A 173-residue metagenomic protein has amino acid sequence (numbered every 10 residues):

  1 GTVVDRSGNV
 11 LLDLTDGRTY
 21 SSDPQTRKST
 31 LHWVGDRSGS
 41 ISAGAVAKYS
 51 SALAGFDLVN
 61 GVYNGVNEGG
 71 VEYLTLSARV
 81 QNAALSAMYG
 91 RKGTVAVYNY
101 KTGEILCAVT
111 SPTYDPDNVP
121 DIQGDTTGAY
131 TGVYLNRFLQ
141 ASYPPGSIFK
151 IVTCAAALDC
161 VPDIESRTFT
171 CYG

Functional and structural regions predicted by a protein language model:
G1-T94, A108-S142: Extracytoplasmic/periplasmic proteins that interact with beta-lactams or build/remodel peptidoglycan
D5-R6, N99-K101: Short, acidic, Ser/Thr-enriched surface-loop or helix-capping motifs
G8, W33, A84, G103 (+2 more regions): Residue-level preference for non-acidic, small/hydrophobic
R79, Y98, I148-V152: An amphipathic alpha-helix/helix-turn recognition signal
G93-A96, R167: A short glycine-rich, hydrophobically flanked beta-strand micro-motif that places a catalytic Asp/Glu for divalent metal
E104, S142-P145: A glycine-rich, coil/turn loop motif that links secondary-structure elements
V109-S111, P144-G173: Short, glycine/proline-biased beta-turn/loop segments that scaffold the active-site neighborhood
